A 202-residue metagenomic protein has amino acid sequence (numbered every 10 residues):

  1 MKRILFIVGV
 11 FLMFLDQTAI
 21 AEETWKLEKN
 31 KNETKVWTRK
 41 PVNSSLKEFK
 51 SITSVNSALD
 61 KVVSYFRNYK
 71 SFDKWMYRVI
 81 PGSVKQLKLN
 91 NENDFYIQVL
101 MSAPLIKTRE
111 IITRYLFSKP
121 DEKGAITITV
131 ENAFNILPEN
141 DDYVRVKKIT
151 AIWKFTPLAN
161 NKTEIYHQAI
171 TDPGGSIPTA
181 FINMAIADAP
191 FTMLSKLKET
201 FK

Functional and structural regions predicted by a protein language model:
I4-F14: Sec-dependent N-terminal signal peptides
F14-E22: Sec/Tat signal peptide C-region and signal peptidase I cleavage site
A21-K202: Eukaryotic helix-grip
